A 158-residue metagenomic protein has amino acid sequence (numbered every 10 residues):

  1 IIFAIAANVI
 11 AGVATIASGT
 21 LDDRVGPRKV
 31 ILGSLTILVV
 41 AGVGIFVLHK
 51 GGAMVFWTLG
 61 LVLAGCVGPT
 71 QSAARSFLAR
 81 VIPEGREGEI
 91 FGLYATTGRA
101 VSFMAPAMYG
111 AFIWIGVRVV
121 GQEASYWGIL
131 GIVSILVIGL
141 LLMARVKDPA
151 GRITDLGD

Functional and structural regions predicted by a protein language model:
I1-V9, M54, W127: Loop-to-transmembrane helix entry
V13-P27, I113: Helix-to-loop junctions at the C-terminal end of transmembrane segments in multipass secondary transporters
R24-T36: Cytoplasmic membrane-interface "Motif A"-like loop-to-helix N-cap segments of 12-TM Major Facilitator Superfamily
T36-G51: C-terminal ends and interior cores of transmembrane alpha-helices in multi-pass membrane transporters/permeases
M54-P69: Hydrophobic core of transmembrane alpha-helices in multi-pass small-molecule transporters, especially MFS/SLC-type
P69-P83: Intracellular juxtamembrane helix-capping segments at the cytosolic ends of symmetry-related transmembrane helices
A111-L136: A membrane-interface helix-boundary motif in multi-pass transporters
L130-D158: Multi-pass alpha-helical transporter architecture, strongest for 12-TM Major Facilitator/SLC carriers used
